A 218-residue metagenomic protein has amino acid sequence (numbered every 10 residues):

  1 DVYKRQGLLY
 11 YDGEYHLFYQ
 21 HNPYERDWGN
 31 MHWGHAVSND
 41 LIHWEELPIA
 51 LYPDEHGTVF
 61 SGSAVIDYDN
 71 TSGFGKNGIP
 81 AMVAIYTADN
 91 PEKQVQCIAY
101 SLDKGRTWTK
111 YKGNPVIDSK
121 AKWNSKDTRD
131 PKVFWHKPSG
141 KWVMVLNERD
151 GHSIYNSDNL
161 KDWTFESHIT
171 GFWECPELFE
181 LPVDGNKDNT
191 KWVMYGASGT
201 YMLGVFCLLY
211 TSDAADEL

Functional and structural regions predicted by a protein language model:
V2-Q6, Y210-A215: Conserved small/polar residues in nucleotide/adenosyl-binding loops
K4, M31, F60, D127-R129 (+1 more regions): Beta-rich catalytic cores
K4-Y24, E46-A50, V65-I66, G73-P91 (+5 more regions): Hydrophobic core segments of beta-strands in well-ordered, beta-rich domains
E25-D27, P53-G57, T170-F172: Acidic-and-aromatic substrate-binding clefts and catalytic sites of carbohydrate-active enzymes
H32-H35, L41-T71: Blade-loop segments of beta-propeller domains
L41-P53, K104-K122, I154-T170, L203-S212: Blade-edge beta-strand/turn elements of extracellular beta-propeller and related beta-sheet repeat scaffolds
L181-D184, W192, Y201-S212: Catalytic-core region of carbohydrate-active enzymes that cleave or remodel glycosidic bonds
L218: Extended, polar beta-sheet/loop recognition surfaces of beta-rich domains that mediate binding to diverse ligands
